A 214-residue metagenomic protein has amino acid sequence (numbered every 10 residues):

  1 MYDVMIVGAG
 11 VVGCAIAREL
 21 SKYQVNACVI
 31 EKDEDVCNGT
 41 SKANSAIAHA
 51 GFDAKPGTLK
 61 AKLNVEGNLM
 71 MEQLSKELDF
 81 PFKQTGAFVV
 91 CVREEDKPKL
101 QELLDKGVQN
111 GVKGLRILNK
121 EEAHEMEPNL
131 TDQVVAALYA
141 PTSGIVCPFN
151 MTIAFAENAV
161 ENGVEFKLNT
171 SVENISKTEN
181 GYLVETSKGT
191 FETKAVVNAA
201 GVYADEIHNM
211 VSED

Functional and structural regions predicted by a protein language model:
Y2-V29: N-terminal Rossmann-like FAD-binding beta1-loop-alpha1 element of flavoenzymes
V12, D35, Y203: Conserved Rossmann-like nucleotide-cofactor binding loop
S21-A43: Glycine-rich FAD pyrophosphate-binding loop
E31, Q84, N119-K120, L168-T170 (+1 more regions): Short loop/edge segments at beta-strand edges and connector loops that shape dinucleotide/nucleotide cofactor-binding
A46-M126, V135: Dinucleotide-binding Rossmann-like beta1-alpha1 core, especially the glycine-rich loop that anchors the ADP
P81-V89, G114, K120, H124-N162 (+1 more regions): Helix-loop-beta segment of a Rossmann-like dinucleotide-binding subdomain
L138-A195, A199, Y203-E206: Helical element adjacent to the flavin cofactor pocket in flavoenzyme catalytic cores
I207-D214: Glycine-rich beta-alpha-beta "Rossmann" dinucleotide-binding loop(s) and their flanking helix/strand
